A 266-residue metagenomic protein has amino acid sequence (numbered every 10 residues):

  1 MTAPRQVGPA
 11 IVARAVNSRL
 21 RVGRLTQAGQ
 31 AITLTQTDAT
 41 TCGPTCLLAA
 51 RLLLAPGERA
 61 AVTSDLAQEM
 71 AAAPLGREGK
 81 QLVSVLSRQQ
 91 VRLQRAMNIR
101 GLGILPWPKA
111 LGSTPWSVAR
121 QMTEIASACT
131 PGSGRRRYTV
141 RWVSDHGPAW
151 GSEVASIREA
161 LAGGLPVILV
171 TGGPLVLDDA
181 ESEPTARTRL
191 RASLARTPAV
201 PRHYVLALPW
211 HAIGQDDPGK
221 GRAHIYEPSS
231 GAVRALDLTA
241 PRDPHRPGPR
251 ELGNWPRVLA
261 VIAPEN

Functional and structural regions predicted by a protein language model:
T2-I104: Active-site nucleophile-adjacent alpha helix/oxyanion-hole segment immediately C-terminal to the catalytic cysteine
I32-T37, P108, G112, T197: Short, charged/polar micro-motifs that form catalytic or ligand-binding hotspots
D38, G43-C46, T114, V118-M122 (+1 more regions): Stable alpha-helical elements in mature extracytoplasmic
P56, G163-G164: Short loop/turn hinge sites at secondary-structure boundaries
R92-I99, A110, W116, R120 (+1 more regions): A hydrophobic alpha-helix/topogenic segment detector that preferentially activates on transmembrane helices
P108, R120, I125, T130-A160 (+1 more regions): Cysteine-dependent deubiquitinase/ubiquitin-like isopeptidase catalytic cores across multiple families
A160-G163, G172-N266: Active-site signature of cysteine proteases
P166-I168: Residue-level preference for the first positions of well-ordered beta-strands
